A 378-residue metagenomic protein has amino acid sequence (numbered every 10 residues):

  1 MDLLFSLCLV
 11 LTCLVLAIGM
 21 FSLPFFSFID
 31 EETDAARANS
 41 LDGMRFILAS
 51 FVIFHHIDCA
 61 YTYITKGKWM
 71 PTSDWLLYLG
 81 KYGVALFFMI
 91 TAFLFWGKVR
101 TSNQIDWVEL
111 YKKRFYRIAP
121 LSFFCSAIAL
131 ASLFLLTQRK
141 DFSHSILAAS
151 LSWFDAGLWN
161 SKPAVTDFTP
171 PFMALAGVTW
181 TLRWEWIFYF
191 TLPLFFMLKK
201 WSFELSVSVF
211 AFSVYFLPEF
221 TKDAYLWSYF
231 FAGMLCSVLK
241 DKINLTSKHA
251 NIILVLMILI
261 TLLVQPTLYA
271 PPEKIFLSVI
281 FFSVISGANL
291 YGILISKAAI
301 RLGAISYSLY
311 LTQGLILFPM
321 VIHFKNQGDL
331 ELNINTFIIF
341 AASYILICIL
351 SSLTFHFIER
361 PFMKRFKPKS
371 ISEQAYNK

Functional and structural regions predicted by a protein language model:
D2-T12, G80-K81, T181, Y225 (+2 more regions): Alpha-helical transmembrane segments of polytopic membrane proteins
L3-S22, A38-V99, L121: Functionally critical transmembrane alpha-helices in membrane proteins and complexes, commonly lining
F21-D30, Y63-I64, S132-H144: Helix-to-loop transition at the C-terminal end of transmembrane segments
F25-S40, S50, F54-D74, G97-S102 (+7 more regions): Alpha-helical transmembrane segments in multi-pass integral membrane proteins
G43, Y78-G83, L175, T179-R183 (+2 more regions): Replace "multi-pass membrane enzymes" with "multi-pass membrane proteins
R45-L48, L77, K81-V84, K98-F134 (+6 more regions): Transmembrane alpha-helical segments and their boundary/interface "anchor" motifs in multi-pass integral membrane
M70-Y82, F87, A119-W186, F190 (+1 more regions): Membrane-interface helix-loop-helix regions
I90, L94, F231, V279 (+3 more regions): Transmembrane alpha-helix boundary/anchor motif
